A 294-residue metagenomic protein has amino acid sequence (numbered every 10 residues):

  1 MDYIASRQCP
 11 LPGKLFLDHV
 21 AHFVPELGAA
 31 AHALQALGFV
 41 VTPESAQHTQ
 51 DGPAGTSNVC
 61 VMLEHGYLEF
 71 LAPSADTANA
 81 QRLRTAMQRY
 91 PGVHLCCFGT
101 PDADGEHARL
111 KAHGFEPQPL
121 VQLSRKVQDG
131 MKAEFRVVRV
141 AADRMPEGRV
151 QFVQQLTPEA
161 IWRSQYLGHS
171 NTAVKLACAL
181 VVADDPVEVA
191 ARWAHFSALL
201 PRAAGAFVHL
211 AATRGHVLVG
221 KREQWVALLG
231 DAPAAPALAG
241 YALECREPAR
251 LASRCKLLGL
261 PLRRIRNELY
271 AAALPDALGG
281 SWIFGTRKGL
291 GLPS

Functional and structural regions predicted by a protein language model:
M1-F16, S74-G99, P146-W162: Short N-terminal signal/transit or membrane-insertion segments and the immediately adjacent low-complexity/disordered
D2-A5, C9, V59, E69 (+4 more regions): Vicinal oxygen chelate
I4-A46: Short, extreme N-terminal leader segments that mark the start of a protein/domain
L15-P25, S57-E64, R82-L110, V153 (+2 more regions): Vicinal oxygen chelate
E26-V41, E106-H113, D185-L200, L251-L257: Amphipathic alpha-helical segments
A29-Q88: Glycine/small-residue-rich interface belts in oligomeric ring/scaffold proteins and their assembly partners
H32-T49, Q118-A133, A183-V189: Short, charge-rich amphipathic segments
T172-L180, W193-S197: Helix-loop elements that line ligand-binding/catalytic pockets
